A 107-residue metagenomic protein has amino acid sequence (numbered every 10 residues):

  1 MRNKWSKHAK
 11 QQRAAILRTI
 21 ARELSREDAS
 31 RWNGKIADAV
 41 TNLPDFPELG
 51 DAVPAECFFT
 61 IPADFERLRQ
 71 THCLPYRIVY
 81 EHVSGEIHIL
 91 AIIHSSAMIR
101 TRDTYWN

Functional and structural regions predicted by a protein language model:
M1-L68: Basic, Lys/Arg-enriched alpha-helical interface segments
E66-R77, E81-N107: Enriched for short, Lys/Arg-rich terminal
